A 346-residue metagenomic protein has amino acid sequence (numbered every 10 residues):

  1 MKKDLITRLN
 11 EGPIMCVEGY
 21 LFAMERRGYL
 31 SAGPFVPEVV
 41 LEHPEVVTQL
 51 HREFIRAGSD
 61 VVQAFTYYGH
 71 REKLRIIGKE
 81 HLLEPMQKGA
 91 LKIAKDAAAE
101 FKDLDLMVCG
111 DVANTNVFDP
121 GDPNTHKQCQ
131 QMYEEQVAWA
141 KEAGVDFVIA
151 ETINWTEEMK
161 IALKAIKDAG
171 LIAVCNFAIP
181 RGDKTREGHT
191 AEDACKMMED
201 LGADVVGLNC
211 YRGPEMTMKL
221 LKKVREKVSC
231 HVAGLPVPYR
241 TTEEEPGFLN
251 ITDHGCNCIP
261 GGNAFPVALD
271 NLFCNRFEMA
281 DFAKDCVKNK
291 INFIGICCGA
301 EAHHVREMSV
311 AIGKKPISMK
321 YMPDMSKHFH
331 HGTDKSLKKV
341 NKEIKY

Functional and structural regions predicted by a protein language model:
M1-Y346: Domain-level signal for soluble alpha/beta catalytic cores
